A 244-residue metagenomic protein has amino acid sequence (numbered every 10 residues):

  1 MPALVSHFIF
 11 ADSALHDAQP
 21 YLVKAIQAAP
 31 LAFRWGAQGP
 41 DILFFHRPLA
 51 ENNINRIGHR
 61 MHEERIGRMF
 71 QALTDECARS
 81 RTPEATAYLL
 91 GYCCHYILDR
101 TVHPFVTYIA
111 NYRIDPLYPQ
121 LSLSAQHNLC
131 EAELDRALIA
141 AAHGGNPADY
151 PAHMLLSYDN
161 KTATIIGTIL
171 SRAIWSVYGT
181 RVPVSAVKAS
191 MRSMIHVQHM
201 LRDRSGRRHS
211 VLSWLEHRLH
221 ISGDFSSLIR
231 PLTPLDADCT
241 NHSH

Functional and structural regions predicted by a protein language model:
M1-G91, Y96-H244: N-terminal leader/auxiliary helical segments
